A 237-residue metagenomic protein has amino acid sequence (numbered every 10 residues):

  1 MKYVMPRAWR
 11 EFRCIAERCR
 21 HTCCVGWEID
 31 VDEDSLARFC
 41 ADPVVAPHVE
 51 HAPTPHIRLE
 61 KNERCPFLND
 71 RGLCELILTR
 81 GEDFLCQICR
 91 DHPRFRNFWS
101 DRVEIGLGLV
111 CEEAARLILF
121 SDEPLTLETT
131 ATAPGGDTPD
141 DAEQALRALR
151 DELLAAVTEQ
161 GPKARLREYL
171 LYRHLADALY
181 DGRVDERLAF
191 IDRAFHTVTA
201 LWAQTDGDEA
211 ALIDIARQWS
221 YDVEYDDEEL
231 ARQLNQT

Functional and structural regions predicted by a protein language model:
M1-G72, I77-C86, R90-E123: N-terminal cysteine/histidine-rich coordination modules
K2, P6-R7, T22, G72 (+4 more regions): A near-ubiquitous, low-amplitude feature marking generic local secondary-structure context
W9, C14, T79, P139 (+2 more regions): Short, charged/polar micro-motifs that form catalytic or ligand-binding hotspots
T22, T54, T79, T126-T132 (+5 more regions): Residue-identity detector for threonine
C40-H51, C111, T129, P139 (+3 more regions): Short, structured coil/loop segments at alpha-helix boundaries
E113-L171: Charged, amphipathic alpha-helical linkers/stalks
A142, R150-T237: Hydrophobic, aromatic-lined core segments that form the binding pocket/scaffold for planar heteroaromatic ligands
